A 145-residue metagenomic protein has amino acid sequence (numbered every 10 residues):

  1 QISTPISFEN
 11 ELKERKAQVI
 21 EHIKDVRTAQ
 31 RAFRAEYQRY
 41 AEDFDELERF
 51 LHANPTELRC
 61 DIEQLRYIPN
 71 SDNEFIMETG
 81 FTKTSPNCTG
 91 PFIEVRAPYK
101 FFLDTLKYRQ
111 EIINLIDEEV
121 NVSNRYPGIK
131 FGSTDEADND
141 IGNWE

Functional and structural regions predicted by a protein language model:
I2-E21: Amphipathic alpha-helical segments typified by the pilin-like N-terminal helix that continues immediately C-terminal
K16-Y37: N-terminal alpha-helical signal peptides/signal-anchor transmembrane segments
A35-E145: Low-complexity, acidic interaction segments enriched in glycine
